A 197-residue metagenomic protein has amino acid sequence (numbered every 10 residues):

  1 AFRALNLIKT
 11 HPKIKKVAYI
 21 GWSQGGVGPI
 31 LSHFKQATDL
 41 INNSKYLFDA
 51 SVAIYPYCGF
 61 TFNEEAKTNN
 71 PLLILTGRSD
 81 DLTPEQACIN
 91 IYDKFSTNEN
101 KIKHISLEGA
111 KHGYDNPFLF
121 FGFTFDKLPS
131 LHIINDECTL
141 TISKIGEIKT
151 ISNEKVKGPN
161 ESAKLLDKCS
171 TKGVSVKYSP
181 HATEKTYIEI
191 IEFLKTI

Functional and structural regions predicted by a protein language model:
A1-N69, D81-L82, Q86: Primarily recognizes the serine-hydrolase "nucleophile elbow" in alpha/beta-hydrolase and SGNH/GDSL folds
R3, L7, G28, Q86-N90 (+3 more regions): Extracytoplasmic/secreted proteins, especially bacterial periplasmic and envelope-associated proteins
I8-P12, F95, L194: Hydrophobic pocket-lining residues that define ligand/cofactor binding sites across diverse proteins
P29-S32, I91, Y114: Hydrophobic packing residues within well-ordered alpha-helices of enzyme cores
I54-Y57, R78, A110-G113: Active-site pre-Tyr helix/loop in NAD(P)-dependent dehydrogenases
L73-T76: Short beta-strand/loop motif that positions the catalytic acidic residue of the alpha/beta-hydrolase fold
C88-E99: Conserved loop-alpha-helix segment in the C-terminal half of the alpha/beta-hydrolase fold that carries the catalytic
K101-I197: C-terminal catalytic histidine-bearing segment of alpha/beta-hydrolase fold enzymes
